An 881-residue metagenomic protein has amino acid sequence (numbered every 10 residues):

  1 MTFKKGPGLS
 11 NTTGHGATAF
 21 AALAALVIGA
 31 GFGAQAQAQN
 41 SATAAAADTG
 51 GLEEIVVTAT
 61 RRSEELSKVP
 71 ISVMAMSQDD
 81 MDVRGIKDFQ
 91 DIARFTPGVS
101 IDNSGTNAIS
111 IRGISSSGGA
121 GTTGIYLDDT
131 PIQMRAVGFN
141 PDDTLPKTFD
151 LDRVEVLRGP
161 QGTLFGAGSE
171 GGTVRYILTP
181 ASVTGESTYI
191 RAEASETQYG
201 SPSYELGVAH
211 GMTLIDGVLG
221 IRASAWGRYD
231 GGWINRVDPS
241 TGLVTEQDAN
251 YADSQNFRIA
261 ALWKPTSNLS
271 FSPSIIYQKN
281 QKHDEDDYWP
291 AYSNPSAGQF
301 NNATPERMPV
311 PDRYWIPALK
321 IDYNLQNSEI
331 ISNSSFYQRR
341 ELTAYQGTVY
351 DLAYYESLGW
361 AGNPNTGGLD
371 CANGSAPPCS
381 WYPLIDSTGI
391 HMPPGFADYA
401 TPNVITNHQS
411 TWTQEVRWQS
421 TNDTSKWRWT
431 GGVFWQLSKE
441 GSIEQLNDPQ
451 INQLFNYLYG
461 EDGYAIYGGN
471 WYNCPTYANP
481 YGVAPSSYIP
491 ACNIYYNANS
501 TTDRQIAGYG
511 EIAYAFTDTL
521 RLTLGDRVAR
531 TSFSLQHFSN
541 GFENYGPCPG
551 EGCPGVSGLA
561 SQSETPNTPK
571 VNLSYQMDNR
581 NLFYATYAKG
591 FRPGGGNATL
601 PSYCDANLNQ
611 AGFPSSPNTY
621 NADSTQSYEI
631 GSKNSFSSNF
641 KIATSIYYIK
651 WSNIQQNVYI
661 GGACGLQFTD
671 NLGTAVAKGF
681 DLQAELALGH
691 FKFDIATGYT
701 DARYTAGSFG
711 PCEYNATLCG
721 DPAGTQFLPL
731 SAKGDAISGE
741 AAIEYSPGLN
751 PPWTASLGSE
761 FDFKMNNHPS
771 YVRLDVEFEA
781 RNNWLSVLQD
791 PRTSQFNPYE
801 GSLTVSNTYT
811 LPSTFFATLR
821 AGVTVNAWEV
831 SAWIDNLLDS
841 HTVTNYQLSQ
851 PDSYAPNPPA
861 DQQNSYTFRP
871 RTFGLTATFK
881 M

Functional and structural regions predicted by a protein language model:
M1-I86, D91-R94, S267, F271 (+1 more regions): N-terminal Sec signal peptide and the immediately downstream disordered periplasmic leader that contains the TonB box
A44, T58, Q90-T130, D152: Extracytoplasmic beta-strand/coil segments of soluble accessory domains associated with Gram-negative outer-membrane
T130-R158, L178, V208: Short acidic/polar hinge/loop motifs at secondary-structure boundaries that mediate gating or recognition
S187-Y189, Q198-H283, R313-L319, Q409-S410 (+8 more regions): Transmembrane beta-barrel wall of Gram-negative outer-membrane proteins
G207, K320-L325, E329-G347, Q576 (+4 more regions): Membrane-embedded beta-barrel scaffold of Gram-negative outer-membrane proteins
L262-T266, W418-Q419, R428-Q436, N499-I649 (+1 more regions): Structural signature of Gram-negative outer-membrane beta-barrels, strongest in the C-terminal barrel of TonB-dependent
L446, N452-Q453, E777-F796, G822-M881: C-terminal beta-signal and adjacent terminal beta-strands/loops of Gram-negative outer-membrane beta-barrel proteins
D518, L522, K641-W651, D670-L788 (+1 more regions): Gram-negative outer-membrane beta-barrel transporters
